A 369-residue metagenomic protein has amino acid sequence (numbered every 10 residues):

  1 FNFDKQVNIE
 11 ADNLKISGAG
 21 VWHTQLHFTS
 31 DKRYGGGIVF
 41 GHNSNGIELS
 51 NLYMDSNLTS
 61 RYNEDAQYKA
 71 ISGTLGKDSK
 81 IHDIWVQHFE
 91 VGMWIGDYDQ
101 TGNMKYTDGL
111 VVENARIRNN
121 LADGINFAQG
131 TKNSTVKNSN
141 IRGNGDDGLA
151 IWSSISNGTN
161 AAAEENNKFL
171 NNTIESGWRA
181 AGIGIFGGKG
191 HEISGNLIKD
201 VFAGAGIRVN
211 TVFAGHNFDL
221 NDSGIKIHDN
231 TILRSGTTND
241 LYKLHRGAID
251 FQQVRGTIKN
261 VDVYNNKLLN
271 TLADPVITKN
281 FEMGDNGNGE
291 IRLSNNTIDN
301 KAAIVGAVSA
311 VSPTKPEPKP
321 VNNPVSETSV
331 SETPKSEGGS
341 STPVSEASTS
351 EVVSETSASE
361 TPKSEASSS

Functional and structural regions predicted by a protein language model:
N2-S17, Q25-N51, D55-G76, I95-Y98 (+2 more regions): Extracellular beta-strand-rich solenoid/capping regions of secreted or surface-exposed proteins that bind or remodel
F3-Q6, Q25-G37, L58-D65, E90-G96 (+8 more regions): Short glycine/acidic-rich loop motifs that flank beta-strands on beta-rich extracellular proteins
N13-H23, N45-S56, K77-E90, K105-A122 (+8 more regions): Right-handed parallel beta-helix
G41, N63-D65, G73, M104 (+6 more regions): Residue-level marker of regulatory loop/turn positions in helix-turn-helix DNA-binding domains and in histidine
I71, G102, G215-N217, Q252-Q253 (+2 more regions): Tandem-repeat/low-complexity and Cys-motif detector
Q100-N103, S156-T159, A214-H216: Short, small-residue-enriched loops and turns at beta-alpha junctions that line or gate enzyme active sites
N280-T314: Leucine-rich solenoid repeat scaffolds
V311-S369: Ser/Thr/Gly/Pro-rich low-complexity, disordered linker/stalk segments of secreted and cell-surface proteins
